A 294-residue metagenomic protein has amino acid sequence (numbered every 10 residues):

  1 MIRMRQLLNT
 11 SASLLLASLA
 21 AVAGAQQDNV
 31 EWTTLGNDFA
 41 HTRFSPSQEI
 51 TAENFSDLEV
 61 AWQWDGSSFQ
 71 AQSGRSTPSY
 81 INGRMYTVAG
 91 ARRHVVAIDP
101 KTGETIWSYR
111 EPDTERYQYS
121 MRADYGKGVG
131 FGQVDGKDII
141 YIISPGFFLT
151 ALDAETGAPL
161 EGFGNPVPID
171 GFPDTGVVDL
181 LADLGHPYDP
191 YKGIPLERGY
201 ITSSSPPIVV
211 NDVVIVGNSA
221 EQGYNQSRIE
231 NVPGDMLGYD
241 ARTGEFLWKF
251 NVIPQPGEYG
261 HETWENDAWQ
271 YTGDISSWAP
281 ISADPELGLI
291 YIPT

Functional and structural regions predicted by a protein language model:
I2-A12: Bacterial N-terminal signal peptides that target proteins for export
S11-A20: Bacterial N-terminal signal peptides
A21-A25: Sec/Tat signal peptide C-region and signal peptidase I cleavage site
Q26-A61, V252-Y259: Blade/loop signatures of beta-propeller domains
W32-G36, A71-H94, S120-F148, G199-Q226 (+2 more regions): Repeat-blade elements of multi-bladed beta-propeller folds
H41-D135, I140-E161, N165-P166, L181: N-terminal cofactor/phosphate-binding cores enriched in small/glycine residues, especially glycine-rich loops such as
W64-T77, S108-V134, G162-P206, Q222 (+1 more regions): Extracytoplasmic beta-rich repeat domains
L152, G157, N231-E245: Beta-propeller blade signature
